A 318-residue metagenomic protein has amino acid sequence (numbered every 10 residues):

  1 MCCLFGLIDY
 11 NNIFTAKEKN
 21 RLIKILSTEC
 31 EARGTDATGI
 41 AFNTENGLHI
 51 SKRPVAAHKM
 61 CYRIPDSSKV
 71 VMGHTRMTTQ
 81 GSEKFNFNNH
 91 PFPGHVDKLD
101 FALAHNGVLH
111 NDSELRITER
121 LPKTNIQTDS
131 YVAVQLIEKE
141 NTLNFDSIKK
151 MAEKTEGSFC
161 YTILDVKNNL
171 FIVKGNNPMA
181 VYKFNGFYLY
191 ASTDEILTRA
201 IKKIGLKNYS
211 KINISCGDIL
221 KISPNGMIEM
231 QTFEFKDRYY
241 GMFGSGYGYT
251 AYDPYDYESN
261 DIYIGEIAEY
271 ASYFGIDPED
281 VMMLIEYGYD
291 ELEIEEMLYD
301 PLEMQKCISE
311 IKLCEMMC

Functional and structural regions predicted by a protein language model:
M1-C318: Conserved short alpha-helical segments that host acidic/polar catalytic motifs at enzyme active sites
